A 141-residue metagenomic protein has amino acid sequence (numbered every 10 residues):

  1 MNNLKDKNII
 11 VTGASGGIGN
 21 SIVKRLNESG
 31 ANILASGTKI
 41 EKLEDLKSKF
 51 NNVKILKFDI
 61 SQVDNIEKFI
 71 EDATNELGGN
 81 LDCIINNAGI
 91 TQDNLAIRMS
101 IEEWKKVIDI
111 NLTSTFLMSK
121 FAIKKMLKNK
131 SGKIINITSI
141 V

Functional and structural regions predicted by a protein language model:
S15-G16: Conserved glycine-rich cofactor-binding loop
S29-E44: Conserved glycine-rich Rossmann-like NAD(P)H-binding loop of the short-chain dehydrogenase/reductase
F58-F69, I101: The beta1-alpha1 cofactor-binding region of Rossmann-like NAD(H)/NADP(H)-dependent oxidoreductases
N87-Q92: Conserved NAD(P)H cofactor-binding loop of Rossmann-fold oxidoreductase domains
L95-A96, E103-I108: Substrate-binding pocket helix/loop in short-chain dehydrogenase/reductase
S119-K120: A short, exposed helix-loop element centered on a Lys and neighboring polar residues
S139: Residue(s) in the substrate-gating loop at a strand-loop-helix junction that position the organic substrate next
